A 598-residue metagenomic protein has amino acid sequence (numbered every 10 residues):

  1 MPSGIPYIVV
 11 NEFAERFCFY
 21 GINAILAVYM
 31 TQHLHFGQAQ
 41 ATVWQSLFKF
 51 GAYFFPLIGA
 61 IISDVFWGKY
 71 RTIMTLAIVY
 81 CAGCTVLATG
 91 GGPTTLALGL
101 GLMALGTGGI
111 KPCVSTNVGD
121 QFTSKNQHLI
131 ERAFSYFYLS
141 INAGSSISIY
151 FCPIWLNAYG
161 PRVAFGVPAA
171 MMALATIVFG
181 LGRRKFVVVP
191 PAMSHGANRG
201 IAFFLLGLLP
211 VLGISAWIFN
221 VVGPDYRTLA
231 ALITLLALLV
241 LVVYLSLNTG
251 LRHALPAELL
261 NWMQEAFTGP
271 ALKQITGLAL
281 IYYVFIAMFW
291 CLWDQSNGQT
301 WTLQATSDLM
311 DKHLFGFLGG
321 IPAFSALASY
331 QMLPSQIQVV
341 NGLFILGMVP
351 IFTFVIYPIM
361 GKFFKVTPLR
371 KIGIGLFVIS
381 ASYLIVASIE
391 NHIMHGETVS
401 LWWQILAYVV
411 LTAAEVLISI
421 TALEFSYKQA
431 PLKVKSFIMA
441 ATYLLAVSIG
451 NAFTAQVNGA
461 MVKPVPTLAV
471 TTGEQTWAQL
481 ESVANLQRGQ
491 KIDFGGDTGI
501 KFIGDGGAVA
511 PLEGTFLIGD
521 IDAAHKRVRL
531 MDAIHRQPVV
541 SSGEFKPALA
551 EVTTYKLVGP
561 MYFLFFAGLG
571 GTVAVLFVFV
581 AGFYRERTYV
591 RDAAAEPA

Functional and structural regions predicted by a protein language model:
M1-K49, I281-V284, C291-L303: Helix-loop boundary and gating motifs at the non-cytosolic
S3, S124-K125, E131, P153-Q331 (+6 more regions): Intracellular loop-helix junctions on the cytosolic face of multi-pass helical membrane proteins
F13, T94-I110, H395-L417: Hydrophobic core of transmembrane alpha-helices in multi-pass small-molecule transporters, especially MFS/SLC-type
S46-S63, S146, V339-F354: Central cavity-lining transmembrane alpha-helices of secondary-active solute carriers, predominantly the Major
V65-A77, P358-F377, K433: Cytoplasmic membrane-interface "Motif A"-like loop-to-helix N-cap segments of 12-TM Major Facilitator Superfamily
I78-L96, F377-G396: C-terminal ends and interior cores of transmembrane alpha-helices in multi-pass membrane transporters/permeases
G109-S124, E415-A430: Intracellular juxtamembrane helix-capping segments at the cytosolic ends of symmetry-related transmembrane helices
V465-T553: Small/polar beta-strand repeat architecture
